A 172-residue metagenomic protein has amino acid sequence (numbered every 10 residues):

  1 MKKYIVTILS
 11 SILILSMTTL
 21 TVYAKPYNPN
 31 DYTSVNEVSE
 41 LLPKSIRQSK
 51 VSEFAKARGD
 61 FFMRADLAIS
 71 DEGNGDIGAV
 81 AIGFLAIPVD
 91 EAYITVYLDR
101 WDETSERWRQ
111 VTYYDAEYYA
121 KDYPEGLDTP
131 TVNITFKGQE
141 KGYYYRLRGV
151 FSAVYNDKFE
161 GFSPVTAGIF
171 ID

Functional and structural regions predicted by a protein language model:
M1-S70: N-terminal prepro-regions of secreted/extracellular proteins
G59-R100: Short, surface-exposed binding/anchoring microloops in extracellular/periplasmic proteins
N74-D76, E91, E140-R148: Extracellular Ig-like/FN3 beta-sandwich strand-entry sites
T95-V111, R146-R148: Short beta-strand segments and strand-loop junctions that repeat across beta-rich extracellular domains
R109-E125: Solvent-exposed serine/threonine-rich low-complexity stretches and specific carbohydrate-binding patches
Y123-I134: Aromatic sugar-binding surface patches on proteins that engage polysaccharides or sugar-phosphate polymers
V150-V154: Beta-strand-rich extracellular modules
N156-D172: Short beta-strand elements
